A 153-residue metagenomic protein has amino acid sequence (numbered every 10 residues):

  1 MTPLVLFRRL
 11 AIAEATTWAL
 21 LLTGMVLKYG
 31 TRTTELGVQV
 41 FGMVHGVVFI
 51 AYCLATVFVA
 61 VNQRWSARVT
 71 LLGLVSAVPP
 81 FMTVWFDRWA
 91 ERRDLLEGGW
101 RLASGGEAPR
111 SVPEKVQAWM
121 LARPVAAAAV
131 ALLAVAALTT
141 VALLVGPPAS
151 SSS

Functional and structural regions predicted by a protein language model:
A11-L21, F49-Y52, A128-V135: Core segments of transmembrane alpha-helices that mediate helix-helix packing or line hydrophobic substrate/ligand
L20-T33, Y52-V61: Membrane-helix exit/interface motif
T34-F49, S153: Loop-to-helix transition at the N-terminal end of transmembrane alpha-helices
V48-V61, T83-E91: Membrane-cytosol interface at the C-terminal ends of transmembrane alpha helices in small multi-pass membrane proteins
L71-W89: Hydrophobic, aromatic-rich membrane-embedded alpha-helical segments
L95-L121: Membrane-interfacial, low-structure loops and terminal tails that flank and connect transmembrane helices in multi-pass
K115-A136: Individual transmembrane alpha-helices with interfacial aromatic-anchor signatures
A137-S153: Juxtamembrane boundary at the C-terminal end of a transmembrane helix
